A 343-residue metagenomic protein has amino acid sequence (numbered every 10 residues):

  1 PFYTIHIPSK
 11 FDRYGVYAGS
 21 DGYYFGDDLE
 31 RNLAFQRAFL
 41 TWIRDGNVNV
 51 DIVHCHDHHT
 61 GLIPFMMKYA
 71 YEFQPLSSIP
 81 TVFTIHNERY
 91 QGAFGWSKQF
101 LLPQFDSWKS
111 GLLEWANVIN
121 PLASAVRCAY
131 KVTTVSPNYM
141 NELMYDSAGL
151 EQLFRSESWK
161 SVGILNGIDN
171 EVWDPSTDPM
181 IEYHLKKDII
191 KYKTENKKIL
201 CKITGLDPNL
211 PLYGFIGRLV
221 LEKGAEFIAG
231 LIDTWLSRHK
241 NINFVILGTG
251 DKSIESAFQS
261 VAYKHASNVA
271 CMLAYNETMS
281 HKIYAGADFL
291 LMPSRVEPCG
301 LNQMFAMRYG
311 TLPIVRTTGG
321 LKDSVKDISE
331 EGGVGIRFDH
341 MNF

Functional and structural regions predicted by a protein language model:
P1-F343: Catalytic cores of nucleotide-sugar-dependent glycosyltransferases that transfer UDP/GDP/TDP-activated
